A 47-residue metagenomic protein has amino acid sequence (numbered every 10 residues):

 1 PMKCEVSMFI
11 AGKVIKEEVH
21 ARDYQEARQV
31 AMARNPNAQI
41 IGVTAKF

Functional and structural regions predicted by a protein language model:
P1-I15: Short aromatic-glycine-(Arg/Gly/Cys) micro-motifs in beta-strand/loop hairpins
E17-V19: Generic detection of short hydrophobic beta-strand segments and adjacent strand-loop junctions
V30: Long, contiguous binding/interaction regions
A33-F47: Short, mixed-charge low-complexity intrinsically disordered segments
